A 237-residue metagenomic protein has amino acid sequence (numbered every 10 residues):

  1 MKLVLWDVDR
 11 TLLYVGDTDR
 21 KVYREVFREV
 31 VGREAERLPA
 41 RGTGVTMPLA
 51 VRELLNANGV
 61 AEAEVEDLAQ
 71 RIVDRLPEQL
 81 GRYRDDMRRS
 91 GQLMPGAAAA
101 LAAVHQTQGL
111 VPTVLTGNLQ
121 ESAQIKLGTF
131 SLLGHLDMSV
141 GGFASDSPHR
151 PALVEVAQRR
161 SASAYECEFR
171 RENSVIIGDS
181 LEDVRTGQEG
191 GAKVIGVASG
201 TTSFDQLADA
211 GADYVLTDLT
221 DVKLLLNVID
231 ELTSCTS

Functional and structural regions predicted by a protein language model:
M1-T43, L49-A57, F204: Active-site neighborhood of HAD-like aspartate-dependent phosphohydrolases
P48-A63, A157-R160: Helix-loop "lid/cap" segments that line or gate small-molecule binding pockets
N56-A103: Metal-dependent phosphoesterase signature
A97-F130, F143-P148: Substrate-recognition element of Asp-dependent hydrolases with the DxDx(T/V) motif
G128-S161: Histidine/lysine/aspartate-rich catalytic loop segments that bind and position anionic ligands
G142, Y214-T220: Short acidic-hydrophobic, aromatic-tinged amphipathic segments that line or gate anion-handling sites
R150-P151, E155-V184: Conserved Lys-Pro-Asp/Glu-containing loop-to-beta segment of HAD-superfamily phosphomonoesterases, centered on
I176-Y214: Acidic, Mg2+-coordinating phosphoryl-transfer loop and its flanking beta/alpha structural elements, shared across
